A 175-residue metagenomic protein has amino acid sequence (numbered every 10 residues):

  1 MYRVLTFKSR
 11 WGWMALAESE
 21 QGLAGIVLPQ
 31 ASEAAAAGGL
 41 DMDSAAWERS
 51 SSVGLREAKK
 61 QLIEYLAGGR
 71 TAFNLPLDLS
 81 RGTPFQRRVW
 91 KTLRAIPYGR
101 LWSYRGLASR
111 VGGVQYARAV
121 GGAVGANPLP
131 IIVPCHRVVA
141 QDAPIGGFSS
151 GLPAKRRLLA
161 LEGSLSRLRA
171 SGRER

Functional and structural regions predicted by a protein language model:
M1-Q115, L161, L165-R175: Basic nucleic-acid-binding alpha-helical/helix-turn surface characteristic of O6-alkylguanine DNA
A117-V120: Helix-turn-helix DNA-binding helix
A123: Residues in the recognition helix of alpha-helical DNA-binding motifs
N127-P128: Terminal helix-turn-helix DNA-binding modules in bacterial transcription factors
I131-I132: Major-groove DNA-recognition helix of helix-turn-helix-type DNA-binding domains
C135: Short cysteine clusters
V138: Small/polar glycine-rich anion-binding or flexible loop at a beta-alpha turn
Q141-R175: …primarily DNA-binding HTH/wHTH and HhH modules…
